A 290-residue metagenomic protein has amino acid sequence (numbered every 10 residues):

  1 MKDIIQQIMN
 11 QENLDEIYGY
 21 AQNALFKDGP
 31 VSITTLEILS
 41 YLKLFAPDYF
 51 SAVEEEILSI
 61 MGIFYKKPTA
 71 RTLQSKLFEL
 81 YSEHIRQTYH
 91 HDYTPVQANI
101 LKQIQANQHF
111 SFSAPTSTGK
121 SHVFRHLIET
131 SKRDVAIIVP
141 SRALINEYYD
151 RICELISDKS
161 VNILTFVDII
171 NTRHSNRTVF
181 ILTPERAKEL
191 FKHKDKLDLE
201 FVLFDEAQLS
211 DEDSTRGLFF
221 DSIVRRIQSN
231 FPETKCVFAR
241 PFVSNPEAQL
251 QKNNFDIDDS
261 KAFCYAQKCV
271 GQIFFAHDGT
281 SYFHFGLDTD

Functional and structural regions predicted by a protein language model:
M1-D290: N-terminal helicase ATP-binding lobe
